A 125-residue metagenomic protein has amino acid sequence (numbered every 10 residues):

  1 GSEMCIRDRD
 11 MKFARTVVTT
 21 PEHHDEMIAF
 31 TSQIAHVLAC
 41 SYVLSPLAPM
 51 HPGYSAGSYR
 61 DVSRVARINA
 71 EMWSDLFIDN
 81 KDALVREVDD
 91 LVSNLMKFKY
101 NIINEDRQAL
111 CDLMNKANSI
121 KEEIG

Functional and structural regions predicted by a protein language model:
G1-I6: Short, small-residue-biased leader/transition segments that mark boundaries at the very start of proteins
R9-D10, R64: Solvent-exposed polar/charged
D10-Q33, P49-P52: Conserved Rossmann-fold dehydrogenase catalytic segment
A39: Acidic/glycine-rich phosphate/pyrophosphate-binding loops and surrounding catalytic core that coordinate Mg2+
S45: DNA target-recognition patches
M50-I120: Interdomain hinge/lid region at the active-site interface of Rossmann-like NAD(P)-dependent oxidoreductases
E123-G125: Amphipathic alpha-helical coiled-coil segments
